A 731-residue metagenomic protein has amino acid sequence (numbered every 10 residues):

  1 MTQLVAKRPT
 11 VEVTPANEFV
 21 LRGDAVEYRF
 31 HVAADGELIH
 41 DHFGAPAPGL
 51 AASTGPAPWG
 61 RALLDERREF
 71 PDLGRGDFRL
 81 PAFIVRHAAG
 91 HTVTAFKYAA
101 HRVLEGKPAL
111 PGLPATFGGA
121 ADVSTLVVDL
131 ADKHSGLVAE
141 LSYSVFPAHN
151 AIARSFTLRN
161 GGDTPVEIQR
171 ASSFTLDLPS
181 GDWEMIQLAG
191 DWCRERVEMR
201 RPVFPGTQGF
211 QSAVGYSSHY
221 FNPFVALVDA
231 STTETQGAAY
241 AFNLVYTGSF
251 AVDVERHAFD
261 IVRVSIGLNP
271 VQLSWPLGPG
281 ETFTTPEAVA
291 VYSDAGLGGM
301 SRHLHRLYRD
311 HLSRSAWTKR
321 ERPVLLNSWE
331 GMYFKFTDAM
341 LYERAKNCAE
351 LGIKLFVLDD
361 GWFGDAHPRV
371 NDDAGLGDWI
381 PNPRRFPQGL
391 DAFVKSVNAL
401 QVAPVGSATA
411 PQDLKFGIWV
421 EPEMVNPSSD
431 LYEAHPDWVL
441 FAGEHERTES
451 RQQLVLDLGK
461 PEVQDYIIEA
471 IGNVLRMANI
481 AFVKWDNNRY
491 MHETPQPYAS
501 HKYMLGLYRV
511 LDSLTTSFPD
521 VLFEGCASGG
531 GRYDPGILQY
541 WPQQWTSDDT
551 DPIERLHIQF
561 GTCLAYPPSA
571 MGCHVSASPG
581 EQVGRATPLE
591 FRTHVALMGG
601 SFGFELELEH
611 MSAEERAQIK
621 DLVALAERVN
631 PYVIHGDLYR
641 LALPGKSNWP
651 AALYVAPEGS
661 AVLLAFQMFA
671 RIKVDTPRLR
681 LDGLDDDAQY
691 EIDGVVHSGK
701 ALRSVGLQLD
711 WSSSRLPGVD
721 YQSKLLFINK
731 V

Functional and structural regions predicted by a protein language model:
T10-V13, N17-Y28, L38-E255, V271 (+1 more regions): Polysaccharide-binding surfaces and accessory modules of carbohydrate-active proteins
A25, E234, L643-D686: Carbohydrate-binding surface patches
A25, F156, G280, L326 (+9 more regions): Conserved, mostly hydrophobic/aromatic
V93-Y98, W275-D294, Y721-N729: Short Pro-Gly-centered flexible turn/kink motifs
W317-S396, L400-V402, Q412-E469, F482: Aromatic-lined carbohydrate-binding/catalytic grooves of carbohydrate-active enzymes
Q388-G389, E433-E590, E607-H610: Active-site neighborhood of glycoside hydrolase catalytic domains
E590-A642: Catalytic cores of secreted or luminal carbohydrate-active enzymes
F669-V731: C-terminal beta-sandwich/jelly-roll accessory domains of carbohydrate-active enzymes
